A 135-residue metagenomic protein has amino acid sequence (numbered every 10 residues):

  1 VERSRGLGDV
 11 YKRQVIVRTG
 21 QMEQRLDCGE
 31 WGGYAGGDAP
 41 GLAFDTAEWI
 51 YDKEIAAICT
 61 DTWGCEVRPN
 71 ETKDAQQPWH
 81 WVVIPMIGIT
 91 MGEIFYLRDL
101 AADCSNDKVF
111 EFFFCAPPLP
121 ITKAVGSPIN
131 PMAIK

Functional and structural regions predicted by a protein language model:
V1-L7, Y11: Single conserved hydrophobic/aromatic residue that forms the stacking wall/gate of nucleotide- or nucleobase-binding
V15, D61, F114: Divalent metal-coordination and catalytic microenvironments
Q21-F110: Feature captures the catalytic cores and cofactor-binding loops of soluble hydro-lyases/lyases that act on carboxylate
R98-K135: C-terminal regulatory/interaction regions
